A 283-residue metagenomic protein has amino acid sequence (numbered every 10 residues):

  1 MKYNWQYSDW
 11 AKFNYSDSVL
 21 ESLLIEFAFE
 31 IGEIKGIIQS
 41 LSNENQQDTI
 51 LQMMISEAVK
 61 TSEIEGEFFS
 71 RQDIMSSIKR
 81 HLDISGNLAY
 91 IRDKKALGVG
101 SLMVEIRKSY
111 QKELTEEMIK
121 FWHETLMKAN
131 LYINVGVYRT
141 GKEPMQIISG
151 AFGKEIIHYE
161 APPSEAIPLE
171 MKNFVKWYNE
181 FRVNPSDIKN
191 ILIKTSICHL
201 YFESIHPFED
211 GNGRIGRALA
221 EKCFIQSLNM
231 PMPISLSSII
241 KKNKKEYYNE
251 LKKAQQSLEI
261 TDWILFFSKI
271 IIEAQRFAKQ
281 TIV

Functional and structural regions predicted by a protein language model:
M1-V283: FIC/Doc superfamily catalytic core
